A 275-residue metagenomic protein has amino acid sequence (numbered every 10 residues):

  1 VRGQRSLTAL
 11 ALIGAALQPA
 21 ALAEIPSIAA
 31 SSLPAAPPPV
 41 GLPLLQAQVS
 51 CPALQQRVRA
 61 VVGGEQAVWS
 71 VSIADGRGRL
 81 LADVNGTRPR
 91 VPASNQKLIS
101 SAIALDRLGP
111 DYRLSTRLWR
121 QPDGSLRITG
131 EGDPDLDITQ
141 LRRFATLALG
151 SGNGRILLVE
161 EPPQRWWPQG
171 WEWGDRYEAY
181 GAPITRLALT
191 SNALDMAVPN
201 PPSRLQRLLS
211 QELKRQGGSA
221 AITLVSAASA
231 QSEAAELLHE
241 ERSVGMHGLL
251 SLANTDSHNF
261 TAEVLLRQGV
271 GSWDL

Functional and structural regions predicted by a protein language model:
V1-T8: Bacterial N-terminal signal peptides that target proteins for export
A9-A16: Bacterial N-terminal signal peptides
E24-P89, P110-D111, L147-N153: Beta-lactamase-like hydrolase cores
R77-R79, R88-V91, G132-L136, P162-R165 (+4 more regions): Solvent-exposed loop/turn segments at secondary-structure junctions within structured extracellular/periplasmic domains
G78, P92-P110, L187, L208-L209 (+1 more regions): Active-site SXXK
D106-D123, G217-A227: Short, well-structured active-site flanking segments
L114-W166, E172, Y177-T190: Active-site-adjacent, His/Asp/Glu-enriched structural segments that form or flank metal-binding and acid/base networks
A193-L275: A small/polar active-site loop signature that marks catalytic segments
